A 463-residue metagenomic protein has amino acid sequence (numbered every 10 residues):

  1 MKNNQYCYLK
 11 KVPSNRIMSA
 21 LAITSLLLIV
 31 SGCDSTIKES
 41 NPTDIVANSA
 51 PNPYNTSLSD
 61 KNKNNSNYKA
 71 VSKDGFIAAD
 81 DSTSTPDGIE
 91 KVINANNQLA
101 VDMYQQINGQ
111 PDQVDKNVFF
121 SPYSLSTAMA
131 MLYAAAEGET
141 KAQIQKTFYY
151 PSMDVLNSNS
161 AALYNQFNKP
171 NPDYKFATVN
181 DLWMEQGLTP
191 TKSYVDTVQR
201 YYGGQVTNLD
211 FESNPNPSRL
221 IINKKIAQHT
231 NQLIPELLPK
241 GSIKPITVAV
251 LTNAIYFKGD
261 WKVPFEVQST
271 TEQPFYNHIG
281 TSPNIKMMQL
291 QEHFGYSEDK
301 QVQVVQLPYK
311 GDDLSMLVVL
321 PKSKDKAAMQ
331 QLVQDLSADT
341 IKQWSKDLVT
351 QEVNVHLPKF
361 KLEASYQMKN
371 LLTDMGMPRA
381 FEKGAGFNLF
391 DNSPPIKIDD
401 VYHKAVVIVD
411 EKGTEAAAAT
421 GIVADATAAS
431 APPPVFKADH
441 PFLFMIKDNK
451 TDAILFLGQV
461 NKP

Functional and structural regions predicted by a protein language model:
M1-S14: N-terminal secretory signal peptides that target proteins for export/translocation
K2-N4, M18-S19, C33-S213, V460: Detector for small/aliphatic-rich hydrophobic stretches
A20-I29: Bacterial N-terminal signal peptides
S59, N64, D115, M153-K322 (+1 more regions): Non-catalytic, conformational "gating/processing" segments within enzyme and secreted inhibitor domains
F119-K141, P308, P432-P463: Feature captures eukaryotic membrane-trafficking machinery centered on endolysosomal pathways and lysosome-related
T140-I144, D325-M329, A364-Y366, A417 (+1 more regions): Extracytoplasmic/secreted cell-surface and envelope-processing proteins
Q145-F148, F265-P274, M329-L336: Short Gly/aromatic-enriched secondary-structure transition segments
P321-V349: Internal alpha/beta scaffold segment
